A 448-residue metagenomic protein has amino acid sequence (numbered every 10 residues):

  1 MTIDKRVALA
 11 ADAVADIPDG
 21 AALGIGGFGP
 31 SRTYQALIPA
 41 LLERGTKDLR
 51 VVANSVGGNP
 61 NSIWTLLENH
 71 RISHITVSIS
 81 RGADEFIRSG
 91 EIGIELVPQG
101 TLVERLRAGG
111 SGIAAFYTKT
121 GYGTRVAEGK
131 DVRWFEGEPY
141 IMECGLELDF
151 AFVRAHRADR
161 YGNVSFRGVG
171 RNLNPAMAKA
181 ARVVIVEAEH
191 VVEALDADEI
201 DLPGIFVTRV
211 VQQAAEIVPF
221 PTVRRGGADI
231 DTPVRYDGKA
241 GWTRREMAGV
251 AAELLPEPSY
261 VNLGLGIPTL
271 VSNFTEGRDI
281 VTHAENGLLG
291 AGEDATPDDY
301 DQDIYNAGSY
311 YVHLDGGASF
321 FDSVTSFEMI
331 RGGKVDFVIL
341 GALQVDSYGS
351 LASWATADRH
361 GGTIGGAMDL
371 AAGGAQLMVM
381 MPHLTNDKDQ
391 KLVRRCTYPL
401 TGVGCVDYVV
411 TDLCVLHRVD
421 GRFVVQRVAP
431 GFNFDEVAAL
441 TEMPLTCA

Functional and structural regions predicted by a protein language model:
M1-A448: Conserved alpha/beta enzyme-core scaffold
